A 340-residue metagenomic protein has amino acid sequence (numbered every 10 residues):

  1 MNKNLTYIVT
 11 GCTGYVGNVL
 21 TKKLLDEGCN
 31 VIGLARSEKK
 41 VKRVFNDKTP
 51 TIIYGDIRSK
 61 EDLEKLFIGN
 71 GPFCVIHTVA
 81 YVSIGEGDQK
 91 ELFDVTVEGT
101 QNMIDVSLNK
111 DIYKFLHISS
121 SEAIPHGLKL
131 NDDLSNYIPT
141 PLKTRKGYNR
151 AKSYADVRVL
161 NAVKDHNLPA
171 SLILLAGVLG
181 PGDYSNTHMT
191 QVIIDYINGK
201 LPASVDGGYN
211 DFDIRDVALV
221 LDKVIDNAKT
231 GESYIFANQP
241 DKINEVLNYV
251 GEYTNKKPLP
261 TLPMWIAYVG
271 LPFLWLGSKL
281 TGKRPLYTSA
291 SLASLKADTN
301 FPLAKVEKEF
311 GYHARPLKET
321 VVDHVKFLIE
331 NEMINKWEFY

Functional and structural regions predicted by a protein language model:
T6-E27: N-terminal Rossmann NAD(P)H-binding glycine-rich loop of SDR-like oxidoreductase domains
N46, T51-E98, V106: NAD(P)H-binding glycine-rich loop region in Rossmannoid oxidoreductase-like domains and their noncatalytic homologs
E98-G147: Conserved Rossmann-fold NAD(P)-dependent oxidoreductase catalytic core, especially the SDR/UDP-sugar
R145-K146, A176-S185, P202-R215: Glycine-rich "substrate-gating" loop/helix at the edge of Rossmann-like oxidoreductase active sites
V157-P181: Conserved beta-loop-beta element that borders a ligand/cofactor-binding pocket
H166-L168, G180-Q191, V224-Y234, K256-K257: Glycine/proline-rich active-site loop of Rossmann-fold NAD(P)-dependent oxidoreductases
H188, V205-I225, E232: Substrate-positioning beta->alpha
V220-L286, L303, K308, P316-Y340: Mid/C-terminal beta-alpha module of Rossmann-like enzyme folds, strongest in SDR-family dehydrogenases/epimerases
